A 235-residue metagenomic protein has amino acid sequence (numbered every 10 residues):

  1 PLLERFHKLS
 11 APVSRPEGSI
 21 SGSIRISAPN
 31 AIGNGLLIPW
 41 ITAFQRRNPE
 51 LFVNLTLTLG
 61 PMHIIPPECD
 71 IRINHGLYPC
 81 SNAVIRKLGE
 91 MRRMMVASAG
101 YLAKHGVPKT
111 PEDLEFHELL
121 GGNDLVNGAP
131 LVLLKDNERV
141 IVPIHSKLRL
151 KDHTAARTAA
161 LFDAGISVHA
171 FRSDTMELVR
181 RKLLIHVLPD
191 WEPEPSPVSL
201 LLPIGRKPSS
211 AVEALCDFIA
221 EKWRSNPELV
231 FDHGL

Functional and structural regions predicted by a protein language model:
P1-R15: Alpha-helical "hinge/linker" immediately C-terminal to small N-terminal DNA-binding modules
P12, S27, N54-T58, V187 (+1 more regions): Solvent-exposed beta-strand sheet faces enriched in polar/charged residues
S21-S81, D232-L235: Central regulatory/effector-binding core of bacterial HTH transcription factors
R25-S27, R72, L120, G165-S167 (+1 more regions): Short, well-ordered beta-strand segments
R47, T56-L150: Acidic, Gly/Pro-rich loop/turn segments at junctions of secondary structure
E50, R172-R181, W191-L235: C-terminal effector-binding regulatory domain of bacterial HTH transcription factors
R86, E112, R157-T158, E213: Alpha-helical segments flanking ligand/cofactor-binding loops in enzyme cores
I141-H186, E192-P193, P208, C216: Hydrophobic hinge/microswitch elements
